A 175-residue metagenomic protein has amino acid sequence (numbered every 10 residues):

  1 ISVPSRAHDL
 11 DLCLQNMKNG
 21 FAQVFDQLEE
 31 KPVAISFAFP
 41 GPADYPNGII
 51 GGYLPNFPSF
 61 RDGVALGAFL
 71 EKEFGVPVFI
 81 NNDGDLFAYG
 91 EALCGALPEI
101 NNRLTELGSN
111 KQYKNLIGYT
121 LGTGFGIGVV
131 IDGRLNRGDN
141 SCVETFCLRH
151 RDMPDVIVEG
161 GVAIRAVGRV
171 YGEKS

Functional and structural regions predicted by a protein language model:
I1-Q15, Q23, I50-G52, L135 (+1 more regions): Short glycine-rich, Thr/Ser-proximal phosphate-binding strand/loop in the N-terminal lobe of ATP-dependent enzymes
P4-Q15, K31-I35, G41-Y113, M153: Glycine-rich phosphate-binding loop and adjoining helix at the ATP-binding site of ATP-dependent phosphoryl-transfer
S5-V33, P154-D155, G160-G161, A166-S175: Adenine-nucleotide phosphate-binding core of ATP-dependent small-molecule kinases
P40-A43, G122-G124: Short glycine-rich anion-binding loops that position phosphate/pyrophosphate groups of nucleotides and phosphorylated
P40-P42, N140, R151, V170: Generic beta-structure capping elements
E91-A92, G128-D132, V170: A short secondary-structure junction signal
L107-R165: Glycine-rich phosphate-binding loop of actin/hexokinase-like ATP-binding domains
